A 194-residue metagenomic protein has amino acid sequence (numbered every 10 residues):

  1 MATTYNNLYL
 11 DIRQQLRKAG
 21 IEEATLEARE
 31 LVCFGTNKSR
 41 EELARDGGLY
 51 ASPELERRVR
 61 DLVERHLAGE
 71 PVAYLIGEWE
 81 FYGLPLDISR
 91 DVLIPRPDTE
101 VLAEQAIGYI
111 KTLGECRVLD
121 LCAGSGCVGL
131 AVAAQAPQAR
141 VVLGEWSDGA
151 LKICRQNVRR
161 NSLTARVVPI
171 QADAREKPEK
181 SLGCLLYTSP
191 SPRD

Functional and structural regions predicted by a protein language model:
M1-A44, G48-A51: Non-catalytic accessory regions of SAM-dependent methyltransferases
T3, L26, Y50, E54 (+5 more regions): Residues at secondary-structure transition points
Y9, A28-R29, V59-R60, V72 (+2 more regions): A general structural signal for well-ordered alpha-helical segments in protein cores
Q14-K18, R65, N157: Amphipathic alpha-helical regulatory segments at dimerization interfaces that relay allosteric signals between sensory
V32-G108: Conserved AdoMet
E100-S189: Conserved SAM/SAH cofactor-binding pocket of Class I
P190-D194: A short, hydrophobic C-terminal helix/tail in secreted or cell-surface proteins
